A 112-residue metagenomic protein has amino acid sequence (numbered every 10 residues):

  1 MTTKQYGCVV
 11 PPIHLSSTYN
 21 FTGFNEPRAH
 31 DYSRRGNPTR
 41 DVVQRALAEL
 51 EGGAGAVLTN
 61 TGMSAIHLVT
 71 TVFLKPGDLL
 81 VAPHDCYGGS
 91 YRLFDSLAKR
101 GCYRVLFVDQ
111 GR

Functional and structural regions predicted by a protein language model:
M1-I13: Short conserved active-site loop signatures built around small residues
V10, P27-H30, Y103: Residue-level signal for pocket-adjacent positions within structured domains
S17-T18, T61-G62, P83-D85, D109-G111: Fold-independent oxyanion-binding glycine-rich loops and adjacent beta-strand/coil segments at enzyme active sites
T18-H67, T71, G89-S96: Conserved N-terminal alpha-helix of the aminotransferase class I/II PLP-enzyme fold
L50-G53, L74-L79, K99-G101: Short, surface-exposed connector motifs at secondary-structure boundaries
V72-S90, D109: Conserved PLP-anchoring active-site segment centered on the Schiff-base-forming lysine
D95-R112: PLP-dependent aminotransferase-class I/II
